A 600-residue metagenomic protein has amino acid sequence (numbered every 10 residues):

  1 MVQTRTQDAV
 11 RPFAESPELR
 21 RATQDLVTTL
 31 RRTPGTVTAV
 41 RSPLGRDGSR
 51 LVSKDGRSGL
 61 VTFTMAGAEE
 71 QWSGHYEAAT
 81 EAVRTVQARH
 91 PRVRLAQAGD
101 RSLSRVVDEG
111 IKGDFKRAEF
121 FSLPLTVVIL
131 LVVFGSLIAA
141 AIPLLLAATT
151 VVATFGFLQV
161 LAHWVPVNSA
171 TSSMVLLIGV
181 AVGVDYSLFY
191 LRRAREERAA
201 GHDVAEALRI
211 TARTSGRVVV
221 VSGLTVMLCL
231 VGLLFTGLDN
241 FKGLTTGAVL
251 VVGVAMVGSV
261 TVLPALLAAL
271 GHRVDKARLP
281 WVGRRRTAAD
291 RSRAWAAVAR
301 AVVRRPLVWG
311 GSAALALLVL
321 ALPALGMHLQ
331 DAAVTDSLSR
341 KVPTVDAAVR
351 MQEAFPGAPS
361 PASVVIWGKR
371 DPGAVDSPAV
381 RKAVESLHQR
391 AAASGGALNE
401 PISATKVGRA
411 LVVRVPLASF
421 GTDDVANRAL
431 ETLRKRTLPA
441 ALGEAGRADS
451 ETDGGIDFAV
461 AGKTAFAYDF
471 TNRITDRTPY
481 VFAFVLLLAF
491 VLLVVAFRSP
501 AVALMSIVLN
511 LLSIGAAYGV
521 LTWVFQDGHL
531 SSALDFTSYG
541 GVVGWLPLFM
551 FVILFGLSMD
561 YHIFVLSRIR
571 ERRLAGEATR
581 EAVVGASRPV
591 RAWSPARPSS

Functional and structural regions predicted by a protein language model:
D8, P12-R101, G326-S532, I563: Structured non-transmembrane domains adjacent to transmembrane bundles in polytopic membrane proteins
T36, G67-L329, G455, K463-S600: Membrane-embedded transmembrane helical bundles of large multi-pass transporters/channels
